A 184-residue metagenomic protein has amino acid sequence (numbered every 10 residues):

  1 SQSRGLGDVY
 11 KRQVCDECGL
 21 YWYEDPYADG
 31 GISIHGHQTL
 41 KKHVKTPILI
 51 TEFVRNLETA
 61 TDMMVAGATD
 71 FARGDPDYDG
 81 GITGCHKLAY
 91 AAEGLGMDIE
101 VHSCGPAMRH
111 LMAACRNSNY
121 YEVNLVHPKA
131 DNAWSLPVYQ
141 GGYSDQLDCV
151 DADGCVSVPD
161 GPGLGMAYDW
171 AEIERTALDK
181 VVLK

Functional and structural regions predicted by a protein language model:
S1-Y10: Single conserved hydrophobic/aromatic residue that forms the stacking wall/gate of nucleotide- or nucleobase-binding
Q13, G19, G30-C155: Shared catalytic-loop signature of beta/alpha-barrel
E24-D25, I99: Periplasmic-binding protein-like
P26, E52, D160-G161: Fold-independent oxyanion-binding glycine-rich loops and adjacent beta-strand/coil segments at enzyme active sites
P137-K184: C-terminal extensions of enzymes
